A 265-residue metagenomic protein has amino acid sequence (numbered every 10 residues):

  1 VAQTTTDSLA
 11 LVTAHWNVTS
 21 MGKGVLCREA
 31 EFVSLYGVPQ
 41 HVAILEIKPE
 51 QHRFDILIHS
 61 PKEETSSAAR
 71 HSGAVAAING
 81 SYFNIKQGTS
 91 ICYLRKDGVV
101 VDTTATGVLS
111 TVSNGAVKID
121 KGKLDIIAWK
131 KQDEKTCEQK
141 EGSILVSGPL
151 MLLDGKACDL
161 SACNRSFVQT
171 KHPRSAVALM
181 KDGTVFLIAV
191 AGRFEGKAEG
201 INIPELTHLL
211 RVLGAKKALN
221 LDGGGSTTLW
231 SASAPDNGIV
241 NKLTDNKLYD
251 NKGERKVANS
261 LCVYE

Functional and structural regions predicted by a protein language model:
V1-A116, K123-I126: Zymogen propeptides
I47-E50, K118-D125, D154-G155, L179-T184 (+2 more regions): Short acidic-glycine loop/turn motifs at beta-strand connectors
I58-E63, K131-K135, V190-E195: Short, solvent-exposed aromatic-acidic interface loops
S72-V75, G122, K156, D182-V185 (+1 more regions): Loop/turn elements at helix/coil->beta-strand transitions in domains of secreted/extracellular proteins
G88-T111, A162-L179, L187-L213, S226-E265: Conserved, well-ordered active-site substructure
K140-N164: Short, conserved active-site entrance elements at the starts or edges of catalytic domains
